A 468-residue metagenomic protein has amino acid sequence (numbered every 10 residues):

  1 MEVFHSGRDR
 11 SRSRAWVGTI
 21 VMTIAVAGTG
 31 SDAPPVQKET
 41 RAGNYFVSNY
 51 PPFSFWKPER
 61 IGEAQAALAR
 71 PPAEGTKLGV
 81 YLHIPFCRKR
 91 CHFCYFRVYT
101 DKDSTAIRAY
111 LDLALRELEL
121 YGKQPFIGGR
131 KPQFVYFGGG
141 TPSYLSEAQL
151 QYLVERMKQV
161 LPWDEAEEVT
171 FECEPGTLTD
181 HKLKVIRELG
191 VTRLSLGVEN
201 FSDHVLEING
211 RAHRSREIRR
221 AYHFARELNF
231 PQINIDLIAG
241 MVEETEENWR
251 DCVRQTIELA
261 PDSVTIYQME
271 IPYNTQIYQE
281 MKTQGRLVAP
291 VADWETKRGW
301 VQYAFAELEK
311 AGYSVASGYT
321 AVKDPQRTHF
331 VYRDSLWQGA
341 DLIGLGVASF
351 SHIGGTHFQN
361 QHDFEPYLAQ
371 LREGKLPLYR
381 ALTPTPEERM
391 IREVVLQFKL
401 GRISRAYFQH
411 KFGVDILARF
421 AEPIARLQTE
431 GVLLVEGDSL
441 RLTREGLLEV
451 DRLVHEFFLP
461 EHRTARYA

Functional and structural regions predicted by a protein language model:
V3-F4, D9, W16-G79, R88 (+1 more regions): Flexible, acidic/Gly-rich N-terminal and inter-domain linker regions that tether and position cofactor-handling modules
R70, G75-K77, T100-Q124, R130-V414 (+1 more regions): C-terminal scaffold of the Radical SAM
L82: Short active-site neighborhood of thiol/selenol oxidoreductases, capturing the structured segment around
P85-F96: Local cysteine-cluster metal-coordination motifs and their immediate loop/turn environment, predominantly Fe-S cluster
D415-R426: Short amphipathic alpha-helical interaction segments
T429-G437: A short, conserved structural fragment
S439-T443: Minor-groove-contacting beta-hairpin "wing" of winged helix-turn-helix DNA-binding domains
L447-A468: Short, amphipathic alpha-helical interaction segments positioned at domain boundaries
